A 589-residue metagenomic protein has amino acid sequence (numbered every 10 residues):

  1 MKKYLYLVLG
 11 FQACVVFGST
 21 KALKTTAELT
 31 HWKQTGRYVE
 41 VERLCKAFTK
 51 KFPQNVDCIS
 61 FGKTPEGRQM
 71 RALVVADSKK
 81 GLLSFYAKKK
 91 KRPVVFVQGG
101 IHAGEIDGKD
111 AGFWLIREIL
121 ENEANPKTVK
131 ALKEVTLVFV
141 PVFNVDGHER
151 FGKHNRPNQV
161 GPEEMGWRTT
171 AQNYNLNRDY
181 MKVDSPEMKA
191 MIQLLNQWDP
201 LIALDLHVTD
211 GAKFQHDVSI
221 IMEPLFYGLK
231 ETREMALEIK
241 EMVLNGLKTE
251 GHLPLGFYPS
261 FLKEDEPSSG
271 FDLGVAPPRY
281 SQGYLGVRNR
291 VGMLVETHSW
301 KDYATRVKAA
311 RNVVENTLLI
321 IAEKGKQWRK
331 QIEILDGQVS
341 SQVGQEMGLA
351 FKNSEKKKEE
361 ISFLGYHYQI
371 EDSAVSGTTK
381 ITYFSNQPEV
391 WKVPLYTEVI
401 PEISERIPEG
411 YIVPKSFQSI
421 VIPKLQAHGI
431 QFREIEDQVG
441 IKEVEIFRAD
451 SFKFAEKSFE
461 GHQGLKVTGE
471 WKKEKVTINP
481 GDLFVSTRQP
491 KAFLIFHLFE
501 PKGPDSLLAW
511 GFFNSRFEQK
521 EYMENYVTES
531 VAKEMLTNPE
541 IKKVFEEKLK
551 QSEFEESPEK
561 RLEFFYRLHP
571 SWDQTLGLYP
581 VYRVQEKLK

Functional and structural regions predicted by a protein language model:
Y4-Y6, F17-K589: Structured catalytic-domain cores with a bias toward divalent-metal coordination
